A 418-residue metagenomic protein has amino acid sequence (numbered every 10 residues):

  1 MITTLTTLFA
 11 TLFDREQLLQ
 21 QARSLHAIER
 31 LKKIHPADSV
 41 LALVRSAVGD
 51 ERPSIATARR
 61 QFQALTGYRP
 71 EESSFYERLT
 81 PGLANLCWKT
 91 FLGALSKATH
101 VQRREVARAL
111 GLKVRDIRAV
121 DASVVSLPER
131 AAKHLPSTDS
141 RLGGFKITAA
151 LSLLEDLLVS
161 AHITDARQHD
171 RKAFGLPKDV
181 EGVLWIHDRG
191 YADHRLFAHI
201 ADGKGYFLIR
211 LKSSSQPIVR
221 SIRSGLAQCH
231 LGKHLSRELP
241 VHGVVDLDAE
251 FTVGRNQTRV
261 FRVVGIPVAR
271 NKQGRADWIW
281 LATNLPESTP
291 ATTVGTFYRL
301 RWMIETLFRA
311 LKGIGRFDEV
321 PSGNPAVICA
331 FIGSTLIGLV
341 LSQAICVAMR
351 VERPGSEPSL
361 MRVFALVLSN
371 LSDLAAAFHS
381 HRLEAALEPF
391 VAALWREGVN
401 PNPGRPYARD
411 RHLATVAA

Functional and structural regions predicted by a protein language model:
M1-I55, Q61, R69-P70, F75-E77 (+5 more regions): Single, function-defining residue in the core of a domain
T66: Blade-loop segments of beta-propeller domains
